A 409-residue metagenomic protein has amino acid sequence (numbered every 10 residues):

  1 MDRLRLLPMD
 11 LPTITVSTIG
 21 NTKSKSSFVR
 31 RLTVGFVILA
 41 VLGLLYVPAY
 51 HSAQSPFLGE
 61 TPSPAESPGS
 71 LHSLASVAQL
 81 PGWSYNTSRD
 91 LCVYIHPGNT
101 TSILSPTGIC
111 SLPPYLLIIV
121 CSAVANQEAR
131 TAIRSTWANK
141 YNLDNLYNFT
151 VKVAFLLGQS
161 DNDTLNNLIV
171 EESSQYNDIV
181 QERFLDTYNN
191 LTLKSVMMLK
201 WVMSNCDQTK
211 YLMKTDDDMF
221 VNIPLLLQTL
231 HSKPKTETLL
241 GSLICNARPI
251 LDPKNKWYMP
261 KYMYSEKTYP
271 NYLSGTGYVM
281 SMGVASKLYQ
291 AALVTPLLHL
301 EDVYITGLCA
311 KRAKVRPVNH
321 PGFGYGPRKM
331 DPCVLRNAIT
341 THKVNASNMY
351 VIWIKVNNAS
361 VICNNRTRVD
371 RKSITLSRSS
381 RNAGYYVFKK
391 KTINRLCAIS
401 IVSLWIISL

Functional and structural regions predicted by a protein language model:
D2-L409: Secretory-pathway lumenal glyco-enzymes, predominantly type II signal-anchor Golgi glycosyltransferases
